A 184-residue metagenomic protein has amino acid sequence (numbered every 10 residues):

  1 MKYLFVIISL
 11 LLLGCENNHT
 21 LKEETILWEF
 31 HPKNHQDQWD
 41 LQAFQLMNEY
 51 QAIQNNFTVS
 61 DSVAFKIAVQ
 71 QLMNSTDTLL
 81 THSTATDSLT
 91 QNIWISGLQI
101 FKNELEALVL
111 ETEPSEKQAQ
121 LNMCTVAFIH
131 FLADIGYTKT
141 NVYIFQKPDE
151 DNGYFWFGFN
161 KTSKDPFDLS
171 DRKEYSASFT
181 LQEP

Functional and structural regions predicted by a protein language model:
M1-L4: Positively charged n-region of N-terminal signal peptides that target proteins for export
I8: Phosphate/NTP-binding elements of NTP-utilizing enzymes
L11-G14: C-terminal motif of bacterial Sec signal peptides marking the signal peptidase cleavage site
E16-H19: Bacterial signal peptide processing site
L21-E23: Juxtamembrane and targeting peptides
I26-P184: Mature extracytoplasmic or organellar-lumen-exposed domains after removal of signal/transit peptides
